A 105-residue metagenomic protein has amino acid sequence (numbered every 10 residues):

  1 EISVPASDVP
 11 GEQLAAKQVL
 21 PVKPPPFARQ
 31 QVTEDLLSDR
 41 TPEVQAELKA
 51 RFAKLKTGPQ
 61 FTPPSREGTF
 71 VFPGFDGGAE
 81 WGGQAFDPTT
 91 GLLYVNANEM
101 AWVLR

Functional and structural regions predicted by a protein language model:
E1-R105: Noncatalytic, solvent-exposed loop/strand surfaces of beta-propeller-type extracellular/periplasmic domains
